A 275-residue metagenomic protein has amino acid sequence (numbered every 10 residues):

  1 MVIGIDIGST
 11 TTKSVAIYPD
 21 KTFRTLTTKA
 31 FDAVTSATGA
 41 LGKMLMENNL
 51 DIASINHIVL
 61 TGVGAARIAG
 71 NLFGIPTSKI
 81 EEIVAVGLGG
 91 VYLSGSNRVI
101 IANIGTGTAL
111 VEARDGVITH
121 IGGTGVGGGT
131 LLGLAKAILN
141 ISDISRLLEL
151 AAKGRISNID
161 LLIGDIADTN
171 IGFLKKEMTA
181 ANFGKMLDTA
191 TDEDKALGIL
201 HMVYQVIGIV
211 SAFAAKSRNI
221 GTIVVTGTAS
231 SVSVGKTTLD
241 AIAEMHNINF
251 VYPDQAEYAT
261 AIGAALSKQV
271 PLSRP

Functional and structural regions predicted by a protein language model:
V2-D6, I55-V59, V99-N103, G123: Short glycine-aspartate micro-motif
V2-G39: Short glycine-rich, Thr/Ser-proximal phosphate-binding strand/loop in the N-terminal lobe of ATP-dependent enzymes
T27-A30, N48-E82, D115-H120: Short beta-strand-loop/turn "lid" adjacent to the catalytic site in phosphate-handling enzymes
L41-N56, V210-T222: Phosphate/pyrophosphate-binding loops at sites that engage ATP/ADP/AMP, CoA/4′-phosphopantetheine, polyphosphate
L60-A66, F213-I242, E257: Glycine-rich phosphate-binding loops at beta-strand->alpha-helix junctions
I68, F73-A102, G107-V117, I262-K268: Conserved phosphate-binding catalytic cores of ATP/NTP-utilizing and phosphoryl-transfer enzymes
L88-Y92, L131-A135, I248-P275: Glycine-rich phosphate-binding/hydrolytic loop that grips phosphoryl groups
K136-V210, A214: Active-site rim beta-loop-alpha module in soluble metabolic enzymes
